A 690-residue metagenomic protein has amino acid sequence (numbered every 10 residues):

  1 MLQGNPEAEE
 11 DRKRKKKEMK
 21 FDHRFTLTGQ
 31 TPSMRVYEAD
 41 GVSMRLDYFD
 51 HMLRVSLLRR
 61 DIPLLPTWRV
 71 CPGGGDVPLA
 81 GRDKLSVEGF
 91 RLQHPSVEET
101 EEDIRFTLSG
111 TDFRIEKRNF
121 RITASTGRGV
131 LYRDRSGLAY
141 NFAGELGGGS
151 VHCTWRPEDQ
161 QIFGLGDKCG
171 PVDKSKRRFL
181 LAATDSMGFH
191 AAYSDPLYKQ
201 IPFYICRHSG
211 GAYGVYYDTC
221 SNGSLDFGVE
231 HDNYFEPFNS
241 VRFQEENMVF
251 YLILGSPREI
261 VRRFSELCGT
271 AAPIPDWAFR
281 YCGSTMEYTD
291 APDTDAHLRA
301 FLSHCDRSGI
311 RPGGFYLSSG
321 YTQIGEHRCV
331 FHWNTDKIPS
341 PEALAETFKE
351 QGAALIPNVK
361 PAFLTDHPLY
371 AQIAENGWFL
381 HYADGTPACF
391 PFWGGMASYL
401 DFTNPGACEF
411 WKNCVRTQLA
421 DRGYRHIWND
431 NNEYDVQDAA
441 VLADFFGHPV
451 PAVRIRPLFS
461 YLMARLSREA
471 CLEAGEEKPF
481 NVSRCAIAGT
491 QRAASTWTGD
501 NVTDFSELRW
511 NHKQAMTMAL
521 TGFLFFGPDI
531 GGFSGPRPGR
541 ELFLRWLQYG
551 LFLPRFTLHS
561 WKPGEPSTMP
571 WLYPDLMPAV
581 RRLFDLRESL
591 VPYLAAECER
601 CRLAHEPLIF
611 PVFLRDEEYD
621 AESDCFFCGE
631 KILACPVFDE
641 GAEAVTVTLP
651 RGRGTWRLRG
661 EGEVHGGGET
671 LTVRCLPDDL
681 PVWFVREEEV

Functional and structural regions predicted by a protein language model:
M1-A278, S284-M286, D290-S303, N334 (+5 more regions): N-terminal accessory segment at the very beginning of proteins
G4, D22-S43, H304, S308-G309 (+7 more regions): Carbohydrate-binding surfaces of carbohydrate-active enzymes
M52, D112, R121, P202-F203 (+20 more regions): Beta-sheet entry/capping signal
R69, G74-E88, R133-D134, N141-A143 (+3 more regions): Aromatic- and carboxylate-enriched substrate-binding clefts and catalytic-loop regions of carbohydrate-active enzymes
P78-H94, H381, G385, L658-D678: Solvent-exposed beta-strand/loop surfaces of large extracellular or lumenal domains
F120, H208-G210, C220-N222, P257 (+18 more regions): Short, glycine-/Ser/Thr-/acidic-enriched flexible segments
D159, L165, L180-A183, L197-Q200 (+5 more regions): Short, hydrophobic/amphipathic alpha-helical packing segments that form internal helix faces or helix-helix interfaces
T219-V241, F543-Y549, R651-R657, E661-H665: Extended active-site and interfacial segments that coordinate phosphate-rich ligands in large catalytic machineries
